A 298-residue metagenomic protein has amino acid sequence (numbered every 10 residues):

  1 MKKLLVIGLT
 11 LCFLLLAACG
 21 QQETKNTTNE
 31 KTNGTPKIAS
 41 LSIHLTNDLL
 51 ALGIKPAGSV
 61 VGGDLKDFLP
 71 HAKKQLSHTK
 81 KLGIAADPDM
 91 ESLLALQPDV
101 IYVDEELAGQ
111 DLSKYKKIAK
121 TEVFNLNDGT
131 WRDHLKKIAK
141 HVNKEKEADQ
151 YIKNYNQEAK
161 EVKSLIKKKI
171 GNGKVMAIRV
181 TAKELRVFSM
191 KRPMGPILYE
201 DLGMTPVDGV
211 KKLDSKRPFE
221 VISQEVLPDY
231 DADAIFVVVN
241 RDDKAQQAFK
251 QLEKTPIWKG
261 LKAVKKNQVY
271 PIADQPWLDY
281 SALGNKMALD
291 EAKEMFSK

Functional and structural regions predicted by a protein language model:
L15-A18: C-terminal motif of bacterial Sec signal peptides marking the signal peptidase cleavage site
G20-E23: Bacterial signal peptide processing site
K37-L49, Q150-V207: Basic- and aromatic-lined ligand-binding clefts that recognize polyanionic substrates
I43-S92: A short, structured surface patch at a secondary-structure boundary
F68, L126-K137, G173-I197, D214 (+1 more regions): Extracytoplasmic ligand-binding site segments that recognize negatively charged/polar headgroups
Q97-Y102, K120, L227, D231-I235: Proline-aspartate-enriched helix->loop->beta-strand connector
K114-K183, Q268, D279-K298: Extracytoplasmic substrate-binding proteins
D233-K298: Structured C-terminal subdomain patch of bacterial secreted/periplasmic proteins
